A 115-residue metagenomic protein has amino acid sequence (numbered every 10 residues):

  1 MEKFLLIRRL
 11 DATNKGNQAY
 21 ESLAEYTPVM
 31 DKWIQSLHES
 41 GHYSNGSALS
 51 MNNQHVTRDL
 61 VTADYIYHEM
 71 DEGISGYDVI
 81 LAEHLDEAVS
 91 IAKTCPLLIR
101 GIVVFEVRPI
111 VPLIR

Functional and structural regions predicted by a protein language model:
M1-R115: Conserved, structured core segments of small domains
